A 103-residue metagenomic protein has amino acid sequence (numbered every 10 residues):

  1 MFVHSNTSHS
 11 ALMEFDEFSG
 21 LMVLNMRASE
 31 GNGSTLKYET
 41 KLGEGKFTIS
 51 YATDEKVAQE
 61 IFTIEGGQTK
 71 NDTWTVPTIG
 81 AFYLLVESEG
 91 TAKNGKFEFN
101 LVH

Functional and structural regions predicted by a protein language model:
M1-R27: Transition segment at domain starts
E14, K41-G43, T75-P77: Short, surface-exposed interaction patches in beta-rich subdomains that mediate adhesion/assembly near membranes
V23-S34, T73-G80: Extracellular and analogous surface-interaction loops
N32-L42, Y83-S88: A short beta-strand element within beta-rich, extracytoplasmic domains of secreted/secretory-pathway proteins
E39-T48, G90-N94: Extended, low-complexity, turn-rich repeat/linker tracts enriched in Gly/Pro/Ser/Thr and Asp/Glu that occur
G43-F62, E98-V102: Short, surface-exposed beta-strand/strand-loop-strand elements in extracellular ectodomains
A58-T91: Noncatalytic accessory or regulatory domains flanking protease catalytic cores in secreted, cell-surface, and selected
L85-H103: Edge beta-strands of jelly-roll/beta-sandwich modules across compartments, strongly enriched in secreted/luminal
